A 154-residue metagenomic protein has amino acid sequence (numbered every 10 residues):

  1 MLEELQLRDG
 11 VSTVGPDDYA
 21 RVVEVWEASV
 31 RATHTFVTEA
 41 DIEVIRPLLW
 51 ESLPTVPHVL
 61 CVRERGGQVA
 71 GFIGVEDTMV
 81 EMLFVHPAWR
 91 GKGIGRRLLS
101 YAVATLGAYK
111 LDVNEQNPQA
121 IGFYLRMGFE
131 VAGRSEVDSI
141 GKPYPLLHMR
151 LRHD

Functional and structural regions predicted by a protein language model:
L2-E24: A short beta-loop-alpha structural element at the N-terminal edge of CoA-dependent acyl/N-acetyltransferase catalytic
Y19, V23-W50: Conserved GNAT-fold acetyl-CoA-binding loop/helix
W50-C61, M79: A short helix-loop-beta-strand connector motif used in the catalytic cores of GNAT acetyltransferases and, in some
P57-I73: Conserved beta-hairpin
M79-R90, N114: A short, internal acetyl-CoA/4′-phosphopantetheine-binding micro-motif in the GNAT/acyltransferase core
G91-A104, G122-R126: Conserved acetyl-CoA-binding loop-helix of GNAT-fold acetyltransferases
A104-Q116: Conserved GNAT acetyl-CoA-binding A-motif
L125-R134: Conserved acetyl-CoA-binding loop of GNAT-fold acetyltransferases
